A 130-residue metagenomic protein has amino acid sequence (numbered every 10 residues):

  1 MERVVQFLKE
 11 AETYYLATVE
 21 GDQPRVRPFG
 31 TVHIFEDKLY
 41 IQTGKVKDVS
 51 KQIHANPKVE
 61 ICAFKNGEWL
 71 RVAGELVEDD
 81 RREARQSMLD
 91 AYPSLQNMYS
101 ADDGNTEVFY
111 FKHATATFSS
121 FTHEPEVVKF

Functional and structural regions predicted by a protein language model:
Q6-E20, V59-I61: A short, Trp-centered hydrophobic/proline-enriched beta-strand micro-motif
A11, N56, Y92: Acidic-histidine catalytic/liganding microenvironments
P28-G30: Conserved beta-strand in the GNAT
V32-G67: A short mixed-secondary-structure module that forms the rim of ligand-binding clefts
R71-F130: Charged, gly/pro-rich active-site loop segments
